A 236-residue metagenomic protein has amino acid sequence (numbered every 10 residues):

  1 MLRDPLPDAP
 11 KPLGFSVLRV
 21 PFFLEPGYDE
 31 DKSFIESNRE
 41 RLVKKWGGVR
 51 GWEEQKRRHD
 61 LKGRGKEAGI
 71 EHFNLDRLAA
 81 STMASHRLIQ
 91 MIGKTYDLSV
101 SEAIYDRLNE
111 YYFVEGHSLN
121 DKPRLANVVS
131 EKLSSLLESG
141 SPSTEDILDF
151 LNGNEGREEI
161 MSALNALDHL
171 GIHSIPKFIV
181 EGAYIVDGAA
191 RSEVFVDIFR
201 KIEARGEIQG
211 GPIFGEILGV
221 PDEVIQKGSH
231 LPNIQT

Functional and structural regions predicted by a protein language model:
M1-A9, R19-V20, Q90-T236: C-terminal cap of thioredoxin/glutaredoxin-like
M1-Y112, G219: Structural alpha/beta surface segment adjacent to cysteine/selenocysteine redox centers across thiol/disulfide enzymes
